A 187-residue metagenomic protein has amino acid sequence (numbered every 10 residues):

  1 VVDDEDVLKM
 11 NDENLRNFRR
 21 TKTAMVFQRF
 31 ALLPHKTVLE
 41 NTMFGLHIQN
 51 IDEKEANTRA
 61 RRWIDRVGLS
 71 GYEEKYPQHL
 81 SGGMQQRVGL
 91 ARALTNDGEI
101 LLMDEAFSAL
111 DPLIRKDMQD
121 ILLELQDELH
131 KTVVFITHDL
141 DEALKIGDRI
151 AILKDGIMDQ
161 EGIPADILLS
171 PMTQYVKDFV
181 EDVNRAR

Functional and structural regions predicted by a protein language model:
E5-D6, M43, H47, K54-Y72 (+1 more regions): Conserved ABC ATPase "signature" region
V7-A24, I48, E53, N57 (+1 more regions): ABC ATPase NBD coupling module
K36-F44: Short coil-to-helix segment of the ABC ATPase nucleotide-binding domain corresponding to the Q-loop/switch region
Y76-L80, M84-Q86: Conserved ABC ATPase signature
T95-E99: A short, proline-enriched helix->beta-strand linker immediately N-terminal to the Walker B motif in ABC-type P-loop
L101-D104: Catalytic Walker B motif of ABC-type/P-loop ATPase nucleotide-binding domains
D155-G156: Conserved ABC ATPase "signature" C-loop
E161-G162, S170: ABC ATPase "signature
